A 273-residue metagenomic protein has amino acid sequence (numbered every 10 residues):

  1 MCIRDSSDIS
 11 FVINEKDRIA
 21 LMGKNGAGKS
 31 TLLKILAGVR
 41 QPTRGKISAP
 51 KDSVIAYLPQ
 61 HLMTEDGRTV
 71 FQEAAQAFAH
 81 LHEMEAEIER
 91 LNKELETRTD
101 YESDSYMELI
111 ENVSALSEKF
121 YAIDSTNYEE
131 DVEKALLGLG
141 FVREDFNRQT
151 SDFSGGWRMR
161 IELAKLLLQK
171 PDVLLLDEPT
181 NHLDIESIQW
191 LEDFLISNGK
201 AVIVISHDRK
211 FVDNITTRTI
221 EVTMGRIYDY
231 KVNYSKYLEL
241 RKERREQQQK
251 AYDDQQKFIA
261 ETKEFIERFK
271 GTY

Functional and structural regions predicted by a protein language model:
R4-D253: ABC ATP-binding cassette signature C-motif
R98, I266-Y273: Short intracellular "coupling" helices and adjacent cytoplasmic loop segments at the cytosolic face of multi-pass
D253-F269: Short cytosolic helices in intracellular loops of multi-pass membrane proteins
